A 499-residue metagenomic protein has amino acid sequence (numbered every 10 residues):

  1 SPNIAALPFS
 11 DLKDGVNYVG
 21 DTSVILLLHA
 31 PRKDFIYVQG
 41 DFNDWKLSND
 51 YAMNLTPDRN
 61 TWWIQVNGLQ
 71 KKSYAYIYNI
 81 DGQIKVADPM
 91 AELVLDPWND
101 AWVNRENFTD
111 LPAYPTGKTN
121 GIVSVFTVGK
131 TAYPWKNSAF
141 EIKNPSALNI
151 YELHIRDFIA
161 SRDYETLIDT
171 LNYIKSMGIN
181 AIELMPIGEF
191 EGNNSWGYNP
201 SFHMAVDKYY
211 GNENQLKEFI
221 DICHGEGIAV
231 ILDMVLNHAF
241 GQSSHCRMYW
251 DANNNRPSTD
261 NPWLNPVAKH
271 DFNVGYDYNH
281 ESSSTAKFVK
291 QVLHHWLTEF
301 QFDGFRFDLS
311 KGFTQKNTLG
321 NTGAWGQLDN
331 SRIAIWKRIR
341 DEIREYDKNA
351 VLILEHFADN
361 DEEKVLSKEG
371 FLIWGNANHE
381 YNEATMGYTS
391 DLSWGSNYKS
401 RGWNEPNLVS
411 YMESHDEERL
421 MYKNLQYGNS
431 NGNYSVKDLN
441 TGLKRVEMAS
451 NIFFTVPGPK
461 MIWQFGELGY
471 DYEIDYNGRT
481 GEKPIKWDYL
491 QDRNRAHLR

Functional and structural regions predicted by a protein language model:
S1-D34, P112-P115: Non-catalytic, glycine-rich low-complexity segments
Y18-G20, L27-K71, D81-N104: Aromatic-rich carbohydrate-binding modules that target alpha-glucans
K33, K71, I155-F158, E189 (+6 more regions): Short, solvent-exposed loop/turn segments at secondary-structure junctions
S73-A75: Short, conserved beta-strand segments of beta-strand-rich sandwich/propeller modules, principally
Y78, P457, I485-R499: Aromatic- and carboxylate-lined catalytic core of secreted/periplasmic carbohydrate-active enzymes
V94-V103, N107-T119, T131-L148, H154-L328 (+1 more regions): Substrate-binding/active-site clefts of carbohydrate-active enzymes
W102, Q301-D303, T318, G323 (+1 more regions): Conserved alpha/beta catalytic core and glycan-binding cleft of carbohydrate-active enzymes
Y198-S201, D475-W487: Active-site His/acidic residue clusters
